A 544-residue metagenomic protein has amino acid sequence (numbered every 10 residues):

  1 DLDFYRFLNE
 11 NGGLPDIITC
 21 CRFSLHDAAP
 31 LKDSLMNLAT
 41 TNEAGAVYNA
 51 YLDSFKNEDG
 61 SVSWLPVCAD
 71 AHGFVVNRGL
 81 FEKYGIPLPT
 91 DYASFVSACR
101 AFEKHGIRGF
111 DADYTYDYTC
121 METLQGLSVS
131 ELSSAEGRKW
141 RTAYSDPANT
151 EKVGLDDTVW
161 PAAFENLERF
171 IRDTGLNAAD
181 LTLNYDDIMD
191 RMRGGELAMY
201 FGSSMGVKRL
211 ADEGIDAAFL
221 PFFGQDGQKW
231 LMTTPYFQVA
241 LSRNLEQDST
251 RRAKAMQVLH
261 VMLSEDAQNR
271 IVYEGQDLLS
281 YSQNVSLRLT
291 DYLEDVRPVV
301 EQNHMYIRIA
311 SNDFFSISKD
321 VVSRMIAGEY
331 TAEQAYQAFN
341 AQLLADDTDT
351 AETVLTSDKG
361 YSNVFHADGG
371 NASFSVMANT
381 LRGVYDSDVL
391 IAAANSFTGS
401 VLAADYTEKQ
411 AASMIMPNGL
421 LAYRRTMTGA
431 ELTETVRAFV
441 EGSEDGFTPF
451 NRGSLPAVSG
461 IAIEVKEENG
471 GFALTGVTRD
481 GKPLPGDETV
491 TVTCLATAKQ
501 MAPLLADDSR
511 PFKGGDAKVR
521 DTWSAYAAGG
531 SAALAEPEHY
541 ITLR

Functional and structural regions predicted by a protein language model:
D1-A50, G79-T90, D190-R191, A198-M199 (+1 more regions): Extracytoplasmic "Venus flytrap"/periplasmic binding protein-like
C21-H72, P87, V96, E122-T123 (+2 more regions): Hinge/lid segment of periplasmic solute-binding proteins
S63-L65, V96-K152: Extracytoplasmic/periplasmic solute-binding protein
E82, R297-T353: Conserved C-terminal helix/tail region of periplasmic/extracytoplasmic solute-binding proteins
Y84, A211-E274: Extracytoplasmic/periplasmic substrate-recognition and gating elements
A143-L181: Glycine-centered hinge/linker elements that transmit conformational signals in sensory and ligand-binding systems
A217-L220, R270-R324: Long, aromatic- and glycine/proline-rich binding clefts that accommodate carbohydrate-like moieties
A351-R544: Catalytic centers of hydrolytic enzymes
